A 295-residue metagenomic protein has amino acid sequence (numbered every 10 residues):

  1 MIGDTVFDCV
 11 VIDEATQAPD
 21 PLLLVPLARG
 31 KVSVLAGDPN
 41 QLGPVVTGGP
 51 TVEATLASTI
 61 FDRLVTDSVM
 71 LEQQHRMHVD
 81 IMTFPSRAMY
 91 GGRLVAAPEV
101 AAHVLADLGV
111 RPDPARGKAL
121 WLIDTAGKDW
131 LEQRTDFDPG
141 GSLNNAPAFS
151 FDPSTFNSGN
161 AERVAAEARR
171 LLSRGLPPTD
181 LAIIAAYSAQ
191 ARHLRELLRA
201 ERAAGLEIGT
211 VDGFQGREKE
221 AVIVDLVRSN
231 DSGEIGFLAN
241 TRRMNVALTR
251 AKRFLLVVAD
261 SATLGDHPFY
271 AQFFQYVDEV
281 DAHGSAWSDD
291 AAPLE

Functional and structural regions predicted by a protein language model:
M1-E295: Conserved helicase motor core of SF1/SF2 NTP-dependent helicases
